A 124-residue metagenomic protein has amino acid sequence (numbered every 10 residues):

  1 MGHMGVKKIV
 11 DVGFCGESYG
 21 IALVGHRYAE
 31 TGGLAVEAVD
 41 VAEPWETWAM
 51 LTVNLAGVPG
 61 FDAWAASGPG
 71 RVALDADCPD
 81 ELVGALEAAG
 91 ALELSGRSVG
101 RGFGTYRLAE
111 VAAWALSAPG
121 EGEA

Functional and structural regions predicted by a protein language model:
M1-A29: Short, charged/polar N-terminal "headpieces" of proteins
G13, V24, E37-V39, N54-A56 (+1 more regions): A structural detector for beta-sheet-dominated domains
F14, H26-G32, S98-G104: Short, ordered beta-strand-loop transition motifs
G16, G20-G25, G33-V36, W45-M50: Catalytic phosphate/metal-binding cores of nucleic-acid and nucleotide-processing enzymes, i.e., regions that mediate
A22-G33, E81-A88: Short, surface-exposed loop and linker segments with low hydrophobicity and enrichment for Pro/Ser/Thr
E30-V41, A109-V111: Generic recognition of long tandem-repeat/solenoid scaffolds
V39-G84, G90: Acidic, aromatic-enriched beta-alpha/helix-loop junctions
D75-A124: Short, compact, well-ordered microdomains
